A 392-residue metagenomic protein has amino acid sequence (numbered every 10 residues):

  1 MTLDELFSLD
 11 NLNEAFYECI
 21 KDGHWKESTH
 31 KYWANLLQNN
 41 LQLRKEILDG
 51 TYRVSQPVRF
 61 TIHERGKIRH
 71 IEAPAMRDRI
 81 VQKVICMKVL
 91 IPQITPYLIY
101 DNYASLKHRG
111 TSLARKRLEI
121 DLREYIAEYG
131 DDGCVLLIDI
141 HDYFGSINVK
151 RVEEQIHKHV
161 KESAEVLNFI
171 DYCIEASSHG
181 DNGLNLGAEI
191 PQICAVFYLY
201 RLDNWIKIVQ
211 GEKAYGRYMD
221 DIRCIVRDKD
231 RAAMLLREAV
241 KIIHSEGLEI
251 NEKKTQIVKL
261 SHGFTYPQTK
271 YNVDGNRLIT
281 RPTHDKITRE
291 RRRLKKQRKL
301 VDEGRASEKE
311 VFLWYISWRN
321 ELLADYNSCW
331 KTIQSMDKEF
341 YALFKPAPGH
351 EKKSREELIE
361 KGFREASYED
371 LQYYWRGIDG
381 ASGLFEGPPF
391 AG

Functional and structural regions predicted by a protein language model:
M1-L41, Y374-R376, A381-G392: Non-catalytic, polymerase-adjacent accessory regions of viral genome-replication enzymes
E46, D121-M219, R223-E238, V258 (+2 more regions): Conserved polymerase palm-domain catalytic core
E46-K67, I80, E165-S177: Reverse-transcriptase-like RNA-dependent polymerase core
P57, G216-D220, E252-K253: Short Gly/Ser/Thr- and Asp/Glu-enriched loop/turn motifs at secondary-structure junctions
I68-I99, D181-K207: Conserved pre-motif C helix in the palm subdomain of viral-like polymerases
P74, K83, C173-A176, G180 (+4 more regions): Right-hand nucleic-acid polymerase module
C86-G145: Active-site-proximal segment of RNA-dependent polymerases
